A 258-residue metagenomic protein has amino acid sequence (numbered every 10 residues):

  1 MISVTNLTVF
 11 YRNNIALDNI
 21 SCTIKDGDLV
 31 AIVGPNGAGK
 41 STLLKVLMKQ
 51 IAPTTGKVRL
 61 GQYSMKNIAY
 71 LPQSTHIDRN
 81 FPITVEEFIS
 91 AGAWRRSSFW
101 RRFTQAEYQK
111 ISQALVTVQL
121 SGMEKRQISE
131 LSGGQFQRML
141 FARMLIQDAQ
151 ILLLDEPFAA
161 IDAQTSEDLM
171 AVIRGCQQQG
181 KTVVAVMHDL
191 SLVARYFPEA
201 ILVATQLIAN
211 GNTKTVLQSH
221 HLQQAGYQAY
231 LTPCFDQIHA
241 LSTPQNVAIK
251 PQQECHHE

Functional and structural regions predicted by a protein language model:
M48: Helix-to-loop junction immediately C-terminal to a conserved catalytic motif
Q105-M123: Conserved ABC ATPase "signature" region
Q127-L131, Q135: Conserved ABC ATPase signature
L152-E156: Catalytic Walker B motif of ABC-type/P-loop ATPase nucleotide-binding domains
M187-H188: H-loop/switch region of ABC-family ATPase nucleotide-binding domains
A200-N212: H-loop (His-switch) and adjacent beta-strand-loop-beta switch element of ABC-type ATPase nucleotide-binding domains
K214-E258: ABC ATPase nucleotide-binding domains
